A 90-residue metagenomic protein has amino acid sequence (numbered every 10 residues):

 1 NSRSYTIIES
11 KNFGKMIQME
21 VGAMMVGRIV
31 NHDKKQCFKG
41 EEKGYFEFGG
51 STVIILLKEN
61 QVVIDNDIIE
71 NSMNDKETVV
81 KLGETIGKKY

Functional and structural regions predicted by a protein language model:
N1-Y90: Contiguous, well-folded functional domains in the mature portion of proteins
